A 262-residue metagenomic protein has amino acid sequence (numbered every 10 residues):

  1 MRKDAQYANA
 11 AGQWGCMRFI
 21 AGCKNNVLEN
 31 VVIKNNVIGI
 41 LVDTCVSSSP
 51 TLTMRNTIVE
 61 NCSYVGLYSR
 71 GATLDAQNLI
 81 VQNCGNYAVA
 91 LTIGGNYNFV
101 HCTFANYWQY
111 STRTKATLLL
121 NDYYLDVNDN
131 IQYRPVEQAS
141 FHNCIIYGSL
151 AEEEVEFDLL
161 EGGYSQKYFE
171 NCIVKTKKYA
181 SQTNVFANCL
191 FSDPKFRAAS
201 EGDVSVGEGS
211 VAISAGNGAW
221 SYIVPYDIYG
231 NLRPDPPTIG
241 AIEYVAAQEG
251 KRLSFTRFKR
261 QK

Functional and structural regions predicted by a protein language model:
R2, A21, N30, N35 (+4 more regions): Pocket-edge structural micro-motifs
R2-Q82: Right-handed parallel beta-helix
F19-I20, K34, I38-L41, S47 (+6 more regions): Long, low-complexity, intrinsically disordered N-terminal extensions of eukaryotic proteins, enriched
V27, N98, F104-Y107, N231-R233 (+1 more regions): Intrinsically disordered, glycine/charged-rich C-terminal tails and inter-domain linkers that flank nucleotidyl cyclase
D43-C45, S69, L74-G207: Predominantly extracellular beta-rich ligand-binding scaffolds that present long acidic/polar faces for carbohydrate
S63, Y68, W108, L150 (+2 more regions): Active-site-proximal flexible loops/turns
G202, G207-K262: Surface beta-loop-beta hairpin patches that serve as ligand-binding interfaces in beta-rich domains
